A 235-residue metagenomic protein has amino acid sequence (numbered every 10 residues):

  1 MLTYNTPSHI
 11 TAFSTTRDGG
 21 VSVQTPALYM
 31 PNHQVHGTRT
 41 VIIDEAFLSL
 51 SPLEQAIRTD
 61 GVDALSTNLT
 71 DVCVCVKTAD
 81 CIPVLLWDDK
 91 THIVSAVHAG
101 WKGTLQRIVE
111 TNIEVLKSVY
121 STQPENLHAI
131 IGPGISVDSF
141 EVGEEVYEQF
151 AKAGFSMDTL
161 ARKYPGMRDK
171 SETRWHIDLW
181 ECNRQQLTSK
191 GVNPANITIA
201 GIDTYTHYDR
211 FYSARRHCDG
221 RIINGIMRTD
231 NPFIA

Functional and structural regions predicted by a protein language model:
M1-A235: Active-site microenvironment for binding and transforming phosphate-containing groups
